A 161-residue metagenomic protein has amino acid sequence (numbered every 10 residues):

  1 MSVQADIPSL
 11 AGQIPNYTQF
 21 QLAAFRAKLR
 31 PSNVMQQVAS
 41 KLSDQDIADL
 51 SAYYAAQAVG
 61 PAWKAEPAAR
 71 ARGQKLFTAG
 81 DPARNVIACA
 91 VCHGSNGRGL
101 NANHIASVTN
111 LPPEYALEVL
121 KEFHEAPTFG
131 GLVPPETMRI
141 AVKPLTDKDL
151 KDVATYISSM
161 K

Functional and structural regions predicted by a protein language model:
M1, L50, V86-N96, V153: The canonical Cys-X-X-Cys-His
V3-S9, F25-A65, N101-S107, A126-D152 (+1 more regions): Axial heme c-ligation environment in periplasmic c-type cytochrome domains
P15-Q19, G80-A90, L111-E118, D147: Sequence context surrounding c-type heme c attachment/ligation sites in exported
